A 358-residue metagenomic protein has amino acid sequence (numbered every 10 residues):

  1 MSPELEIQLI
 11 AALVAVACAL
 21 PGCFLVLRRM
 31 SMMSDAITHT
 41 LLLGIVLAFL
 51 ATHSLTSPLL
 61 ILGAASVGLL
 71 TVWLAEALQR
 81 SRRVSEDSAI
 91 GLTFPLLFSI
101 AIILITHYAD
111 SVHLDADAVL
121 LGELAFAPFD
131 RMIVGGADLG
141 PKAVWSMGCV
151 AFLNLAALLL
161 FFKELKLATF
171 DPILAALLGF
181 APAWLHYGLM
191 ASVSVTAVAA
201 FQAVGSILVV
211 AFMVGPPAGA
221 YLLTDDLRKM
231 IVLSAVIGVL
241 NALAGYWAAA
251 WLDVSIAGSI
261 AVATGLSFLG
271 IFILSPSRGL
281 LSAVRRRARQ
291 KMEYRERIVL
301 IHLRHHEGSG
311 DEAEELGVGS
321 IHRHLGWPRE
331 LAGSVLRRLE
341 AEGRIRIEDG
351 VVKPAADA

Functional and structural regions predicted by a protein language model:
M1-A17: Membrane-interfacial amphipathic/re-entrant helices at transmembrane-helix boundaries
C23-L114, A220-V232, A249-I256: Short loop segments and helix-boundary regions at transmembrane helix junctions of multi-pass inner-membrane proteins
F98-A157: Transmembrane helix-bundle core of multi-pass membrane transporters and related energy-transducing complexes
L139-V210: Helix-loop-helix "hairpin" substructures at the membrane interface of multi-pass membrane proteins
A199-A203, I207-V254: Transmembrane alpha-helical segments in multi-pass inner-membrane proteins
L243-A249, V254-R289: Long, low-complexity, charged/polar intrinsically disordered regions in eukaryotic proteins
S282-V351: Non-transmembrane accessory domains of multi-pass membrane transporters/channels
G350-A358: Short, cationic-aromatic polyanion-contact patches
